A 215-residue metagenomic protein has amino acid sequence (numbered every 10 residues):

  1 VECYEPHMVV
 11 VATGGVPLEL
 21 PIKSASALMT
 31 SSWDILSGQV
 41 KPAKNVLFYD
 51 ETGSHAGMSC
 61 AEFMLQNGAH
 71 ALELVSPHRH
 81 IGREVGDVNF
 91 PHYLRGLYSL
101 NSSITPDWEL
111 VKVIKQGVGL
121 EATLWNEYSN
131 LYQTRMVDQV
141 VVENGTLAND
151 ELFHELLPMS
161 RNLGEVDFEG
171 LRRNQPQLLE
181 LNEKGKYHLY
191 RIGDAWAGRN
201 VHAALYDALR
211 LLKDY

Functional and structural regions predicted by a protein language model:
V1-E5, A12-V85, W125-Q139, E143-Y215: Rossmann-like dinucleotide/flavin-binding elements
V1-Y4, G15-L20, P106-L120: A conserved short coil-to-beta-strand element within the FAD-binding core of flavoproteins
L47, L72, N101-I104, E121: Generic alpha-helical hydrophobic packing signal
Q66-G68, R95-L100: Short helix-loop-beta junction
V75, Y98-L110: A conserved beta-strand/loop element that lines the FAD pocket in flavoprotein oxidoreductases
F90-Y93, A208-L209: Short, hinge-like loop/turn segments at secondary-structure boundaries
R95-G96, P106, T123-W125, R173: Short secondary-structure boundary micro-motifs
